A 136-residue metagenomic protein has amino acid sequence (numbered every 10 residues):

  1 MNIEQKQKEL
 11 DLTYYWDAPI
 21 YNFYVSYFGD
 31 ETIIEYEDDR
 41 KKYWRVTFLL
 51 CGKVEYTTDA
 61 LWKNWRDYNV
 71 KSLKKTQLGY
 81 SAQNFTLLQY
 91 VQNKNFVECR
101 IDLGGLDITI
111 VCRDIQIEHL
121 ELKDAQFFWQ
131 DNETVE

Functional and structural regions predicted by a protein language model:
M1-E136: Surface-exposed, interaction-prone regions used to assemble/regulate multi-protein complexes
